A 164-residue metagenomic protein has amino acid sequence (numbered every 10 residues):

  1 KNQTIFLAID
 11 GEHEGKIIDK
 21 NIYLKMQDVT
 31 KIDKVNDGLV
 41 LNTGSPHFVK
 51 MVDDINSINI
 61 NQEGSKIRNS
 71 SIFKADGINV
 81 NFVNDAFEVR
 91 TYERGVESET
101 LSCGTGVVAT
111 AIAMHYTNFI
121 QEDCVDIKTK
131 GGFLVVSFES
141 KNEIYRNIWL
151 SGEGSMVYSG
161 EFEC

Functional and structural regions predicted by a protein language model:
K1-S102, A109-C164: Active-site proximal loop and beta-alpha junction motif in alpha/beta enzyme cores
